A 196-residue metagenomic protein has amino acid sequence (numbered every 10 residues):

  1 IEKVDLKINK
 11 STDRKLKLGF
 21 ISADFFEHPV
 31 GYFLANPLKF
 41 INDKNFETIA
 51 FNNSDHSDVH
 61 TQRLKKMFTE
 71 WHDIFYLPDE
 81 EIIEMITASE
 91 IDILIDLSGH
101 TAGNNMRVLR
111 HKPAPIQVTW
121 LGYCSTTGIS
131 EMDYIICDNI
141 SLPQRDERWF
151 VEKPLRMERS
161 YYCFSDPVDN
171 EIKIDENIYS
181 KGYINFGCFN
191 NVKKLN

Functional and structural regions predicted by a protein language model:
I1-Y183, N191: Alpha-helical solenoid repeat scaffolds of the TPR/TPR-like class and their adjacent stem/linker regions that mediate
G187-N196: Substrate-binding clefts and catalytic carboxylate motifs of secreted carbohydrate-active enzymes
